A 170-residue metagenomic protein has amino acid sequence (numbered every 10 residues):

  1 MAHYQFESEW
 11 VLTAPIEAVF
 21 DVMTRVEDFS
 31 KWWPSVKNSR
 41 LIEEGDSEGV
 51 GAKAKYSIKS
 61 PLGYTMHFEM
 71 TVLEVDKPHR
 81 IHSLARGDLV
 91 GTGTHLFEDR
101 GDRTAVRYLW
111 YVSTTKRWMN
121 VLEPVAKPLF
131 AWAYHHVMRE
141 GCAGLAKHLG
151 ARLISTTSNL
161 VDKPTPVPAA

Functional and structural regions predicted by a protein language model:
M1-E44, G144, L160-A170: Hydrophobic ligand-binding cavity/cleft-lining segments
Q5, V11, T71, L96 (+1 more regions): Conserved beta-strand segments that form the floor/walls of ligand-binding pockets within enzyme and binding domains
L12, I58, W110-V112: Hydrophobic beta-strand positions in extracellular immunoglobulin-like domains
T13, V75-K77, R100: Structural motif
V22, W32, T65, T115-W118: Alpha-helix N-cap/helix-start motif
R40-T92, A105, E140-N159, K163-A170: Glycine-rich portal/gate segments that line the openings of hydrophobic small-molecule binding cavities
L84-R139: Beta-strand/loop substructures that line and gate deep hydrophobic ligand-binding cavities in soluble
